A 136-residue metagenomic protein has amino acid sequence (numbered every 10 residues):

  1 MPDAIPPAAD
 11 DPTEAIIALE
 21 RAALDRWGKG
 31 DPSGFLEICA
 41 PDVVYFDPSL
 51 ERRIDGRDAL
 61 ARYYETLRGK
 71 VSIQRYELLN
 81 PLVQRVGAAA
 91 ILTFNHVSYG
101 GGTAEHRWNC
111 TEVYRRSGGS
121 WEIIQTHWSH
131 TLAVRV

Functional and structural regions predicted by a protein language model:
M1-L36, V44-V136: A beta-strand edge to alpha-helix "cap/lid" segment located at domain peripheries
